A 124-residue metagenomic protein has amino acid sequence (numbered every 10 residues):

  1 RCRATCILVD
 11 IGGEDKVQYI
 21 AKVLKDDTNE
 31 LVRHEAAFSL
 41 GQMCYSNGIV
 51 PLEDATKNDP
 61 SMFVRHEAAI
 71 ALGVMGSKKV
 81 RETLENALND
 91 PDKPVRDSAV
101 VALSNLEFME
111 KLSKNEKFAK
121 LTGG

Functional and structural regions predicted by a protein language model:
C2-D10, K22, T28-E35: Acidic (E/D-rich), amphipathic helical modules within compact regulatory domains
G13-K25, Y45-K57, S77-N89, F108-T122: Amphipathic alpha-helical scaffolding segments comprising HEAT/armadillo-like alpha-solenoid repeats
T28-N29, P60-S61, P91-D92: Short inter-helical turns and helix N-cap capping residues of alpha-solenoid HEAT/ARM repeat scaffolds
G73, K78, D97-V100: Long, ordered, amphipathic alpha-helical scaffolds
A99-F108: TPR/TPR-like alpha-solenoid helical repeat scaffolds
